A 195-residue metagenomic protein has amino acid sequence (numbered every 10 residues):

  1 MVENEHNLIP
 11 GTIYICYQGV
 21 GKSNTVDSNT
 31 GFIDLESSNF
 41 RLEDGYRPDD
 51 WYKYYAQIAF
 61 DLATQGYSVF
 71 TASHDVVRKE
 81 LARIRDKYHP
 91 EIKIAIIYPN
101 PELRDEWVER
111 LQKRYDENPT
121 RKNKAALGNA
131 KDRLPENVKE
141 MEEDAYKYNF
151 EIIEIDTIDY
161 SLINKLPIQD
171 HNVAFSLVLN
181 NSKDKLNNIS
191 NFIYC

Functional and structural regions predicted by a protein language model:
M1-H6: Pre-Walker A adenine-sensing motif
P10-N29: Glycine-rich phosphate-binding P-loop
I15-Q18, T71-D75, P99, I155-I158: Structural motif
T25-D27, K79-H89, R110, V138-A145 (+1 more regions): Short, aromatic/basic amphipathic alpha-helical patches
G31-K87: Conserved nucleotide-sensing/catalytic segment adjacent to the nucleotide-binding pocket in NTP-handling enzymes
L42-Y46, L103-Q112, I163-N164: Short, charged, surface-exposed secondary-structure boundary motifs
H89-L111: Conserved phosphate-donor/acceptor-positioning beta-strand/loop module used by diverse small-molecule
D116-Y194: Small-molecule kinase domains that catalyze NTP-dependent phosphoryl transfer to phosphate-bearing small molecules
